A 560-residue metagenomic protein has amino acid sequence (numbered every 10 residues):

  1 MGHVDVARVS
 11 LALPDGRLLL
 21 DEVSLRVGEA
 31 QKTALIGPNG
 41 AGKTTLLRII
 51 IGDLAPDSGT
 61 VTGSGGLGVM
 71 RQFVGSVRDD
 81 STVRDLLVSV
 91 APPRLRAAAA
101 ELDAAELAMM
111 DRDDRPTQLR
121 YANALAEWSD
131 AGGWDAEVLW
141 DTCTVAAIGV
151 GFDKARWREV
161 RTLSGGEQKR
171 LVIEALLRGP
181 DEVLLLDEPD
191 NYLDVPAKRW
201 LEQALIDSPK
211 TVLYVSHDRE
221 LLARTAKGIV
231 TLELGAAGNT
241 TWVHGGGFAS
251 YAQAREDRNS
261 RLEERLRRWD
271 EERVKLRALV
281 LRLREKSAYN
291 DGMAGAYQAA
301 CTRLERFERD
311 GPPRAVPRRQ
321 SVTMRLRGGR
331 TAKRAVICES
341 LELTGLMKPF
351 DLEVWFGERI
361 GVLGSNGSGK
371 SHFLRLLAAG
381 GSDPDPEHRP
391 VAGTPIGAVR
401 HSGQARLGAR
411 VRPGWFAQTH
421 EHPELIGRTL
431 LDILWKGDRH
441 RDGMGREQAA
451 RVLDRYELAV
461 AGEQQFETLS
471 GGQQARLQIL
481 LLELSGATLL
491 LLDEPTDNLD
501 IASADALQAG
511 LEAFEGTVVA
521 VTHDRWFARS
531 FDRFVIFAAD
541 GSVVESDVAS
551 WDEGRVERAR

Functional and structural regions predicted by a protein language model:
M1-L262, M324, R330-R560: ABC ATP-binding cassette signature C-motif
A98-M109, A124, W269, R273-L283 (+1 more regions): Non-transmembrane amphipathic alpha-helical segments
T117-E127, R277-S287, R319: A short, surface-exposed helix-loop junction/capping segment
A136, R306-P317: Proline-centered turn/helix-capping motifs that create local helix->coil transitions or kinks
D141-I148, L279-R282, R303-D310: Short amphipathic coiled-coil heptad-repeat segments
N259-L283, S287, D291-T302, G554-R560: ABC ATPase nucleotide-binding domains
A300-E305, L482-E483: An exposure/low-complexity boundary signal
